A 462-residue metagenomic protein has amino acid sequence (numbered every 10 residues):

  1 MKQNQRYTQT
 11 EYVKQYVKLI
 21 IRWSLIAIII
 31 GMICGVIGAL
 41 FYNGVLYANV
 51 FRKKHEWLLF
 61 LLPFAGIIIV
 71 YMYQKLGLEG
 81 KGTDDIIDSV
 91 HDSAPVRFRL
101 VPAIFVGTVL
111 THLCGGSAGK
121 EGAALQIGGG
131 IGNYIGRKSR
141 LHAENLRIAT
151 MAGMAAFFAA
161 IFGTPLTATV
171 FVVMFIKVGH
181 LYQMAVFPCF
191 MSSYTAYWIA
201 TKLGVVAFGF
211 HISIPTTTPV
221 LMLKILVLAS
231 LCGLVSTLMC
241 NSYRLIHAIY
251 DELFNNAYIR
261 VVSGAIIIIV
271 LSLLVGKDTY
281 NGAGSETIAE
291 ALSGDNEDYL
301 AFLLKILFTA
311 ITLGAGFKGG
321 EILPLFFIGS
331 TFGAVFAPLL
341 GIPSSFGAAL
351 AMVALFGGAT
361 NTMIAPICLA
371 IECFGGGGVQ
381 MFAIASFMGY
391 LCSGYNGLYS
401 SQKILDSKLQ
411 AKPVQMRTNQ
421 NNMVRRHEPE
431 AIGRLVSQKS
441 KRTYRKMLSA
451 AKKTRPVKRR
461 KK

Functional and structural regions predicted by a protein language model:
M1-K462: Alpha-helical transmembrane segments and immediately membrane-proximal extracytoplasmic
